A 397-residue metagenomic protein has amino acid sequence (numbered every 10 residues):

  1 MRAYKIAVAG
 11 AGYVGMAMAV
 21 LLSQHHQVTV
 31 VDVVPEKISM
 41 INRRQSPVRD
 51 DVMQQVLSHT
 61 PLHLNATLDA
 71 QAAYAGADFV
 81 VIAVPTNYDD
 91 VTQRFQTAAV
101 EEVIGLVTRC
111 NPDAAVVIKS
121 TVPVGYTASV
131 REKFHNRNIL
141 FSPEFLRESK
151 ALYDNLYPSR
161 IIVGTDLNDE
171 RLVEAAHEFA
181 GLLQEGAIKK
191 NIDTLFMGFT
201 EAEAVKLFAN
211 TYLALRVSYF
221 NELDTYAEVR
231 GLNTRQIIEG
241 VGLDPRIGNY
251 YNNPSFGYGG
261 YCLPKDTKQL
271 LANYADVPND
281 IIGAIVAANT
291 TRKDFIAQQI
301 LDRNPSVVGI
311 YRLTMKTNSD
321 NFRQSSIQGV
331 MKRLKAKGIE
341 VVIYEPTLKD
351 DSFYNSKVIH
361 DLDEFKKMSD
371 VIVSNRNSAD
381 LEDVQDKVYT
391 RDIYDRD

Functional and structural regions predicted by a protein language model:
M1-D397: Structural/interface elements that position substrates and couple domains in central-metabolism enzymes
